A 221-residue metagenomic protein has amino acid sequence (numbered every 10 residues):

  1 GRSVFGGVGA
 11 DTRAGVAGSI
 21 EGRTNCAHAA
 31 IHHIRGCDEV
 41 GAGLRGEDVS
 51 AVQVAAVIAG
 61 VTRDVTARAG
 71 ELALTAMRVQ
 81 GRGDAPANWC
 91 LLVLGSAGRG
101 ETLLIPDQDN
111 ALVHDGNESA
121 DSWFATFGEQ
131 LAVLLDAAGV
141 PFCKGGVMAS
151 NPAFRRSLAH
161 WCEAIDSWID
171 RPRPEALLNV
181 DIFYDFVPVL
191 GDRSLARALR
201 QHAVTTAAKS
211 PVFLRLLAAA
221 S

Functional and structural regions predicted by a protein language model:
G1-T12: Short beta->alpha transition motifs characteristic of CBS
G15-S221: A nucleotide- and high-energy phosphate-metabolite-utilizing enzyme signature
